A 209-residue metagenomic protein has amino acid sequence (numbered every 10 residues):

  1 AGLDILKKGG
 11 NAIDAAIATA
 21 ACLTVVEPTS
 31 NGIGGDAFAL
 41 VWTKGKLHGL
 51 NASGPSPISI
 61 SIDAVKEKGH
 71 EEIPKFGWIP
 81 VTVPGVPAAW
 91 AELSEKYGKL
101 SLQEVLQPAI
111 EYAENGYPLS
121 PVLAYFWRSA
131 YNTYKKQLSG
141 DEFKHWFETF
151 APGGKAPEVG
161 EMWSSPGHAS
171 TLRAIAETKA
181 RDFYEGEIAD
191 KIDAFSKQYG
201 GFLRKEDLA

Functional and structural regions predicted by a protein language model:
A1-D4, A12-K179, F183-E185, A189-A209: Noncatalytic scaffold domains of N-terminal-nucleophile
